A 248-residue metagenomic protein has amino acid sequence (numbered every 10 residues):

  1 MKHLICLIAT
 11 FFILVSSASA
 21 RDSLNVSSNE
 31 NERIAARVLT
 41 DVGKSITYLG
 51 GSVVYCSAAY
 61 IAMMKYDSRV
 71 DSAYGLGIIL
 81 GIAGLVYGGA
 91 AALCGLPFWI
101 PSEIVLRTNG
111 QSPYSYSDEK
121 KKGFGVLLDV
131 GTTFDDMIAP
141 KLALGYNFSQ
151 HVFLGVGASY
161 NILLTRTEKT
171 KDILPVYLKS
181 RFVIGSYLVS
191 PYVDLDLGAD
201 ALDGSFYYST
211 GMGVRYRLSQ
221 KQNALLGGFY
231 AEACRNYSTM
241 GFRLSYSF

Functional and structural regions predicted by a protein language model:
L4-V15: Sec-dependent N-terminal signal peptides
S16-A20: Sec/Tat signal peptide C-region and signal peptidase I cleavage site
R21-A62, W99, E103-F148, S247: Short glycine/proline- and aromatic-enriched beta-strand/turn motifs that initiate or cap beta-hairpins
G51-Y55, L76-W99: Canonical hydrophobic alpha-helical transmembrane segment
M63-Y74: Membrane-interfacial hairpin junctions
C94, P101, N236-F248: Outer-membrane beta-barrel "beta-signal"
D118-D136, K141-G227: Gram-negative (and chloroplast) outer-membrane scaffold detector with strong preference for beta-barrel transmembrane
F229-N236: Short, exposed beta-strand-loop hairpins at the edges of beta-sheets in extracellular/periplasmic proteins
